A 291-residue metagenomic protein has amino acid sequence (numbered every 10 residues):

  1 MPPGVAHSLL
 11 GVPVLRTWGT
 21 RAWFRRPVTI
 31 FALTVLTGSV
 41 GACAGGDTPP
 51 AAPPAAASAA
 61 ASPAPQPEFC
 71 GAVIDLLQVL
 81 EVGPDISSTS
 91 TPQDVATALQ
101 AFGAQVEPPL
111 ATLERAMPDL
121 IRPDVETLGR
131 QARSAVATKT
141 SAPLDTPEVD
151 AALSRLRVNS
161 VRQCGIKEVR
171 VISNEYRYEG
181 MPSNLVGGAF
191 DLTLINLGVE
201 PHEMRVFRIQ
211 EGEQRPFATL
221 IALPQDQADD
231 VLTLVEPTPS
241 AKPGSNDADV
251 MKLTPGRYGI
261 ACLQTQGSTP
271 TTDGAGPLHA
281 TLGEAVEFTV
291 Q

Functional and structural regions predicted by a protein language model:
V5, L9-F31: Bacterial N-terminal signal peptides that target proteins for export
S39-A42: C-terminal motif of bacterial Sec signal peptides marking the signal peptidase cleavage site
A44-P67: Short, low-complexity, disordered segments immediately C-terminal to signal peptides in bacterial exported proteins
P63-T91, A137-E168: C-terminal amphipathic alpha-helix
L76-M117: Alpha-helical segments in soluble extracytoplasmic regions
L77, R170-E175, L185-G187, V199 (+1 more regions): Extracellular/periplasmic metallocenter environments
P108-L144: Long, amphipathic, charge-rich alpha-helical segments that form helical bundles/coiled-coils
V186-D226: Contiguous segments within soluble domain cores/interaction surfaces
